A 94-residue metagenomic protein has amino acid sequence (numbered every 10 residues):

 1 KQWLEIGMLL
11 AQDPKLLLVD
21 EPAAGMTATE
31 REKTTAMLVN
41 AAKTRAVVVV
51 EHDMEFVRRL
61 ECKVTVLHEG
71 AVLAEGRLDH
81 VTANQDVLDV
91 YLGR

Functional and structural regions predicted by a protein language model:
K1-R94: Glycine-rich phosphate-binding loops of nucleotide-dependent enzymes
